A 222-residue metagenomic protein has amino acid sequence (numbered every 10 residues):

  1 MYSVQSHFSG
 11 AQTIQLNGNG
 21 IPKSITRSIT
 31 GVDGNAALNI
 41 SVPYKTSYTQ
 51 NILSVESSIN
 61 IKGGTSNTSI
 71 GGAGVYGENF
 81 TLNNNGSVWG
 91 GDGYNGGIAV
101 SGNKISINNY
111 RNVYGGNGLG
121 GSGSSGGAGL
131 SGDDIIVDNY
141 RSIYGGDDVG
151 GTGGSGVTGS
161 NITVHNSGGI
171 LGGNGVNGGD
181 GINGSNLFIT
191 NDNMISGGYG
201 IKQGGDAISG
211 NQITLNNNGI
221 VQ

Functional and structural regions predicted by a protein language model:
M1-F80, N84-G86: N-terminal segments that cap or nucleate solenoid repeat domains
M1-S6, A11, S47, T68 (+5 more regions): Polar low-complexity intrinsically disordered regions
I25-S28, V42, Q50-S58, S106 (+4 more regions): Glycine- and aspartate-rich repeat motifs characteristic of hemolysin/RTX-like Ca2+-binding segments in secreted
I29-A37, I59-G74, N85-A99, R111-G129 (+4 more regions): Glycine-centered low-complexity coil/loop motifs and glycine-rich tracts, especially the flexible linkers
N79-L82, I105, I135, N161-I162 (+2 more regions): Short "repeat-start/strand-capping" segments in structured domains, especially the N-termini of parallel beta-helix
S106, Y110-Y114, I136, Y140-Y144 (+2 more regions): Thr-biased low-complexity repeat/linker tracts and other Thr-enriched repetitive architectures
Q212-Q222: Low-complexity/repetitive intrinsically disordered segments
